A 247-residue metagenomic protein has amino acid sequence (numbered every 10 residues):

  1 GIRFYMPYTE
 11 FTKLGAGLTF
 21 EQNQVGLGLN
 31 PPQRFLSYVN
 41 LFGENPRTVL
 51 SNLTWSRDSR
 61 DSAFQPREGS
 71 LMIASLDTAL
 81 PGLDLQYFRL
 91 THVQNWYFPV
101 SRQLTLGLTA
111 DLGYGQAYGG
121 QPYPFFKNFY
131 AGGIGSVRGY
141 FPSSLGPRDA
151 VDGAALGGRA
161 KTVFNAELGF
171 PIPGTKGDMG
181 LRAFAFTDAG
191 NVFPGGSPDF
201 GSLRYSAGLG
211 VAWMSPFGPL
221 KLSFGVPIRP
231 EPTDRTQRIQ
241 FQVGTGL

Functional and structural regions predicted by a protein language model:
G1-R3, A117, G210: Predominantly transmembrane beta-strands of Gram-negative outer membrane beta-barrel pores used for transport
M6, F98, F170, S215-G218 (+1 more regions): Hydrophobic alpha-helix-in-membranes signature
P7-L14: Mature, solvent-exposed C-terminal subdomains and processed small-chain segments of exported/organellar
G17-L181, A185-A189, F193-G195, T233 (+1 more regions): C-terminal outer-membrane beta-barrel translocator/porin domains of Gram-negative envelope proteins and their
R138-G139, G196-L247: C-terminal beta-signal and terminal closure region of outer-membrane beta-barrel proteins
